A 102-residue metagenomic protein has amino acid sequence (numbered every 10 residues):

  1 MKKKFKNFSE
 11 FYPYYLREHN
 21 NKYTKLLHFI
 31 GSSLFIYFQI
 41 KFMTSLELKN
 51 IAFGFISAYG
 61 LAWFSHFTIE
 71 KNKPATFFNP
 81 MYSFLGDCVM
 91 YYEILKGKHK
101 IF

Functional and structural regions predicted by a protein language model:
K2-Y15, K71-F102: Membrane-proximal soluble regions of multi-pass membrane proteins
F8-F29: Membrane interfacial helix-start motif at the N-side
E18-K25, K49, T76, P80: Membrane-water interface of alpha-helical transmembrane segments
K25-K41: Core segments of transmembrane alpha-helices that mediate helix-helix packing or line hydrophobic substrate/ligand
Q39-F42, H66, I94: Structural signal for membrane-spanning alpha-helices in multi-pass inner-membrane proteins, emphasizing helix cores
I40-I51: Helix-coil boundary and interhelical linker segments in multi-pass alpha-helical membrane proteins
I56-N72: Transmembrane alpha-helical segments that form the membrane-embedded catalytic/substrate-channel core of multi-pass
